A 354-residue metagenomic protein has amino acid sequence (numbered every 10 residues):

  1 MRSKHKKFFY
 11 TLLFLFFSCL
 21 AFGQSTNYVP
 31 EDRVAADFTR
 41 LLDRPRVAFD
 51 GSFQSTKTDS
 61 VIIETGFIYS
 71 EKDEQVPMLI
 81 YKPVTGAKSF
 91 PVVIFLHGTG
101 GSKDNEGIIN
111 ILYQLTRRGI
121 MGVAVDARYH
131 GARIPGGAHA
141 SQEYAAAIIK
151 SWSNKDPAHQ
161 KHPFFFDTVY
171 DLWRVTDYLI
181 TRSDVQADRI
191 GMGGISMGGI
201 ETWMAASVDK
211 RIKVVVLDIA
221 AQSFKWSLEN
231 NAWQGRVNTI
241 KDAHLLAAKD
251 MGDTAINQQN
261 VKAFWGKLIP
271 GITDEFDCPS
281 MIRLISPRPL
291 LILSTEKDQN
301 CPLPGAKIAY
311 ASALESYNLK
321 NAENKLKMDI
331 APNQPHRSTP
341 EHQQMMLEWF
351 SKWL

Functional and structural regions predicted by a protein language model:
D43-A87: N-terminal cap/lid segment of alpha/beta-hydrolase-fold proteins
M78, S89-G98: Short beta-strand element of the alpha/beta-hydrolase
T99-Y170, W226-N231: Cap/lid segment of the alpha/beta-hydrolase catalytic domain
W173-D242, G271-T273: Primarily recognizes the serine-hydrolase "nucleophile elbow" in alpha/beta-hydrolase and SGNH/GDSL folds
V214-M281, P302, A306-Y310, N318-E323: Mobile cap/lid helix-loop segments that gate and shape the active-site cleft of serine hydrolases
A247, Y310-L354: C-terminal catalytic histidine-bearing segment of alpha/beta-hydrolase fold enzymes
I292-S294: Short beta-strand/loop motif that positions the catalytic acidic residue of the alpha/beta-hydrolase fold
K297-C301, P335-R337: Acidic catalytic loop of the alpha/beta-hydrolase fold
